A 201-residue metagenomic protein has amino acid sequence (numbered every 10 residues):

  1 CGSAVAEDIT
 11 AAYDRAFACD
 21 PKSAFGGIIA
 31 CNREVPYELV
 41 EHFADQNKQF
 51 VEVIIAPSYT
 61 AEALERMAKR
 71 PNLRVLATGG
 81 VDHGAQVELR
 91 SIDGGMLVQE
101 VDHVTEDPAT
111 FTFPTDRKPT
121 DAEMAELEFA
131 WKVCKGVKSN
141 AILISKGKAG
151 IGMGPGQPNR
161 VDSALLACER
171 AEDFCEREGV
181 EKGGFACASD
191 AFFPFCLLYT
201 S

Functional and structural regions predicted by a protein language model:
C1-D173, R177-D190, P194-C196: Catalytic domains of riboflavin
Y199-T200: Conserved small/polar residues in nucleotide/adenosyl-binding loops
